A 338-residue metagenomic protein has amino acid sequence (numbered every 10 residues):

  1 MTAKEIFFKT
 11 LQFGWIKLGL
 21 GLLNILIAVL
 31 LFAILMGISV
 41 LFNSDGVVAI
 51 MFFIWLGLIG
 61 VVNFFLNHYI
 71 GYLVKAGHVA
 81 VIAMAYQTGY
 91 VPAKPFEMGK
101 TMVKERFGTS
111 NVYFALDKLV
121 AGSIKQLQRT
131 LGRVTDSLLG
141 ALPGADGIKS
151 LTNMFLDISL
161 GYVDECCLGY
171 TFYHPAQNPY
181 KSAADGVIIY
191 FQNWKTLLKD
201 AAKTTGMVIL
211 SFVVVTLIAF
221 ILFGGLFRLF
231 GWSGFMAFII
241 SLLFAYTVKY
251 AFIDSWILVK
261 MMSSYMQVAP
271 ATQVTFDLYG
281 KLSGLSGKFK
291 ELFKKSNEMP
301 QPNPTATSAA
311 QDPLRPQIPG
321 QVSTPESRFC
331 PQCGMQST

Functional and structural regions predicted by a protein language model:
M1-F52, L56-F65: Hydrophobic or amphipathic, alpha-helical segments that drive membrane association/targeting
T2-I27, G99-V120, D164-Y170, A176-V214: Interfacial aromatic "cap" segments that immediately flank transmembrane helices in multipass membrane proteins
F7, I38, F42, G46-V47 (+5 more regions): Juxtamembrane transition segments at transmembrane-helix termini in multipass membrane proteins
G19-L30, F42-V47, V112, G122-D136 (+5 more regions): Charged, low-complexity, helix/coiled-coil-prone segments
I27-I34, W55-V62, I82, N111 (+2 more regions): Hydrophobic alpha-helical transmembrane segments of multi-pass integral membrane proteins
I50, A141-L142, L222: Short hydrophobic membrane-inserting alpha-helices and related fusion/pore-forming segments
Y86-F155: Membrane-proximal, non-transmembrane interface segments of integral membrane proteins
D312-T338: Cys/His-rich metal-coordination motifs, chiefly Zn-binding "fingers/knuckles"
